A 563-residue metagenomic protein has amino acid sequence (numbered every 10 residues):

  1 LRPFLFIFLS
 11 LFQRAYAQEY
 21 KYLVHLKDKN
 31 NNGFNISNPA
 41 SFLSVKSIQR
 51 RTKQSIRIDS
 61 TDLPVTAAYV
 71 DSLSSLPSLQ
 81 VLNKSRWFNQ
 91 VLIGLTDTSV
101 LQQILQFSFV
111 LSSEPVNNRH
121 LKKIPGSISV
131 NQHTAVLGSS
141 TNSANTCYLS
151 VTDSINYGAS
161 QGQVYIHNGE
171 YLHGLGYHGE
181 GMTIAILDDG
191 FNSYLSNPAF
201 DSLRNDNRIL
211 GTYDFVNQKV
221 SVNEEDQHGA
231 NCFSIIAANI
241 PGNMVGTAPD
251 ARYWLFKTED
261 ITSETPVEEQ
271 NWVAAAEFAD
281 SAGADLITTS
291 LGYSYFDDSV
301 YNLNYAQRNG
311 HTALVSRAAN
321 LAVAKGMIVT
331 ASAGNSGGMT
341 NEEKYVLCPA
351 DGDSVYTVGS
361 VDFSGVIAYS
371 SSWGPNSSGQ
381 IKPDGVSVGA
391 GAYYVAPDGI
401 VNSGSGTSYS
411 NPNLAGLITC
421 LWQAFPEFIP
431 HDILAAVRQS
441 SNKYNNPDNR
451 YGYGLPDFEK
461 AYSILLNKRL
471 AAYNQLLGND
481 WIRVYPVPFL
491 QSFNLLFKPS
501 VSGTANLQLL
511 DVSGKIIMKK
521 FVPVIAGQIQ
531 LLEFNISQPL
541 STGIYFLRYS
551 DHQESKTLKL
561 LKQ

Functional and structural regions predicted by a protein language model:
L1-Y20, F534, T557: Bacterial Sec-dependent N-terminal signal peptides
Q18-L76, L82, S99-Q102, S108-K123: Primarily auto-inhibitory N-terminal propeptides
E19, S112, S160, E170-E268 (+7 more regions): Subtilisin-like serine protease catalytic core
V70-V164, E170-H173, D353: Autoinhibitory propeptides
Q161, A282-T288, Q423-I482, V487: C-terminal subdomain of the subtilisin-like protease fold in secreted/lumenal serine endopeptidases
H173, E180, N239-G242, L255-S354 (+2 more regions): Substrate-binding/access-modulating region of protease and related hydrolase catalytic domains
W254-D260, D285, G385, G389-Y451: Hydrolase catalytic cores
L476-Y485, F489-Q563: C-terminal outer-membrane/trafficking sorting elements
